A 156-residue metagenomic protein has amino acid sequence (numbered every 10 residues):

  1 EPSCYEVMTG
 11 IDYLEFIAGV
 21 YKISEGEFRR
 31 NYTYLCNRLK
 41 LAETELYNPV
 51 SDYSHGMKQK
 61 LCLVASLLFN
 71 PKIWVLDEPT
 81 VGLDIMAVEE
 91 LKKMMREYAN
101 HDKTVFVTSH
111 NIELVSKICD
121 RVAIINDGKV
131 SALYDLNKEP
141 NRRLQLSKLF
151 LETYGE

Functional and structural regions predicted by a protein language model:
L63: Hydrophobic anchor residue at the start of the ABC signature
W74-D77: Catalytic Walker B motif of ABC-type/P-loop ATPase nucleotide-binding domains
I85-M86: Helix N-cap at the start of a conserved alpha-helix in ABC-type nucleotide-binding domains
E89-H101: Helical segment within the ABC ATPase nucleotide-binding domain
S109-H110: H-loop/switch region of ABC-family ATPase nucleotide-binding domains
V115-K117: A short, surface-exposed alpha-helical micro-motif characterized by mixed small hydrophobic and charged/polar residues
